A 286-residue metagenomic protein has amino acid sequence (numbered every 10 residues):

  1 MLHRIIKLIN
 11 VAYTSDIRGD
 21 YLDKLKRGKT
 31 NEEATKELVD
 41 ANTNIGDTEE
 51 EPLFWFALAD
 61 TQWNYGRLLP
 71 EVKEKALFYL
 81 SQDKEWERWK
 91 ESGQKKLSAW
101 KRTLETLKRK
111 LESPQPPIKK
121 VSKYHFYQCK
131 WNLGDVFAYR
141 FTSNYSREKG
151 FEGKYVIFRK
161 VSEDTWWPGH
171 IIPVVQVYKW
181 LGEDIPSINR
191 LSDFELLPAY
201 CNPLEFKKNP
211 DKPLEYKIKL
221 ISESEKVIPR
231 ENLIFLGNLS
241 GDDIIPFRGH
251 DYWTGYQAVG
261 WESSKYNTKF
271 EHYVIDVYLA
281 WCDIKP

Functional and structural regions predicted by a protein language model:
M1-D40: Short terminal alpha-helical segments
T14, W63-V72, W167-G169: Short, solvent-exposed secondary-structure capping/transition elements
I17-R18, E49-Q62, Q94-L104: Amphipathic alpha-helical elements of HEAT/ARM-like alpha-solenoid repeat scaffolds that form extended
N31-L69: Amphipathic alpha-helical interaction modules
P70-H125: Internal, Lys/Arg-enriched amphipathic helical interaction segments that engage polyanionic partners
T103-W166: Short N-terminal edge-element motif at the start of the domain
D164-V177: Short, solvent-exposed secondary-structure boundary/capping segments
Q176-P286: Intrinsically disordered, low-complexity, charged/polar segments
